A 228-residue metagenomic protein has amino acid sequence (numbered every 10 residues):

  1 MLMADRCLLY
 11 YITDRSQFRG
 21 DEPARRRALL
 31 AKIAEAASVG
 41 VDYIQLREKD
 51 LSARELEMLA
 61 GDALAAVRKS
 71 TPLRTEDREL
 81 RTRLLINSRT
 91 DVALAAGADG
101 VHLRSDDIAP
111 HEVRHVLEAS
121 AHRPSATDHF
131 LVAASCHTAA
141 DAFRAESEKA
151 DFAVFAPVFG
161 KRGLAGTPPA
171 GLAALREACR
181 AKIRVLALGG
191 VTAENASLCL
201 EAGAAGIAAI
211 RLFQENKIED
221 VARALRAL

Functional and structural regions predicted by a protein language model:
M1-P72, D77-E118, D128-F152, T167 (+4 more regions): Conserved N-terminal beta1-alpha1 strand-loop-helix module at the mouth
A156: Flexible, gly/ser-rich surface segments that form the specificity/activation loops bordering the active-site cleft
G163-L164: EAL-family c-di-GMP phosphodiesterase catalytic domain
A174: Conserved cofactor-binding/catalytic machinery of classical short-chain dehydrogenase/reductase
I207: C-terminal binding/interaction regions
